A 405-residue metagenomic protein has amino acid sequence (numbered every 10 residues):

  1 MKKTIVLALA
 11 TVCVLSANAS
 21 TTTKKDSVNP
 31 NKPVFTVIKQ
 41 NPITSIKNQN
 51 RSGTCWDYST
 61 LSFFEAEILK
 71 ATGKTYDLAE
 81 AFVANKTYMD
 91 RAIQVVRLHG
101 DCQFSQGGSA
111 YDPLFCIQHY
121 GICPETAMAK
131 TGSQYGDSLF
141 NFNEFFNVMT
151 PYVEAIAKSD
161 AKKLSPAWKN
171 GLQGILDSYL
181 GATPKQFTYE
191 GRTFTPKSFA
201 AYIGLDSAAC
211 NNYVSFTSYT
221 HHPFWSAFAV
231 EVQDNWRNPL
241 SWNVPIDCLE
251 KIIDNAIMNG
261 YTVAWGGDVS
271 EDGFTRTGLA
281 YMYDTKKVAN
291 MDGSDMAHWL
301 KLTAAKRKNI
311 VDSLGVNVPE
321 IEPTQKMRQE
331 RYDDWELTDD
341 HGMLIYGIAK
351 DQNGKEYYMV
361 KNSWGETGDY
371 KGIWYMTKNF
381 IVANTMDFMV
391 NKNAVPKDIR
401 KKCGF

Functional and structural regions predicted by a protein language model:
M1, S16, D101, S109-A110 (+3 more regions): Extended low-complexity acidic/polar segments
M1-T22: Bacterial Sec-dependent N-terminal signal peptides
V6-A10, N48, A110, T338: A broadly tuned, weak detector of single residues within folded domains
S16-N18, S52, L114, G342: A generic alpha-helix preference that emphasizes hydrophobic side chains
A17-P33: Sec-dependent signal peptide cleavage junction
P30-W236, L240-A264, Y358, G368-Y370: Active-site nucleophile-adjacent alpha helix/oxyanion-hole segment immediately C-terminal to the catalytic cysteine
N170-F405: Active-site signature of cysteine proteases
